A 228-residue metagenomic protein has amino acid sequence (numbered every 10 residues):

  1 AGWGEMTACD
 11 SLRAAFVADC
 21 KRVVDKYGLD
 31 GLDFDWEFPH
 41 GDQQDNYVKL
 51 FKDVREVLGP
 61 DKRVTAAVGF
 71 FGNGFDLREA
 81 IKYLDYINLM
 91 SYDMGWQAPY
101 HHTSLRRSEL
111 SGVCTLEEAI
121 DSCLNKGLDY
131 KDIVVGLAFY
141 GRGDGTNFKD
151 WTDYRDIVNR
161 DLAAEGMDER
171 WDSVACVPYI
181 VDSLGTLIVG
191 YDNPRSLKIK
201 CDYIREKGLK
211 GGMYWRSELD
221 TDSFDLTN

Functional and structural regions predicted by a protein language model:
A1-L32, W36-P39: Substrate-binding cleft of extracellular glycoside hydrolase catalytic domains
W3-D10, E37-D42, R106-L110, L187-G190: The substrate-binding groove and active-site-proximal loops of carbohydrate-active enzymes, especially glycoside
D10-K26, F70-R78, D192-R205: Short, acidic/polar
A18, W36-A164: Substrate-binding surface in catalytic domains of secreted glycosidases
D25, D45, L77, F224-T227: Short secondary-structure transition/capping segments
D30, D85, K210: Receiver (REC) domain switch/active-site residues of two-component response regulators
D132-Y203: Glycan-binding loop/region signatures in secreted carbohydrate-active enzymes
R195-N228: Acidic/aromatic/glycine-rich contiguous surface patches that form carbohydrate-binding/processing clefts and analogous
